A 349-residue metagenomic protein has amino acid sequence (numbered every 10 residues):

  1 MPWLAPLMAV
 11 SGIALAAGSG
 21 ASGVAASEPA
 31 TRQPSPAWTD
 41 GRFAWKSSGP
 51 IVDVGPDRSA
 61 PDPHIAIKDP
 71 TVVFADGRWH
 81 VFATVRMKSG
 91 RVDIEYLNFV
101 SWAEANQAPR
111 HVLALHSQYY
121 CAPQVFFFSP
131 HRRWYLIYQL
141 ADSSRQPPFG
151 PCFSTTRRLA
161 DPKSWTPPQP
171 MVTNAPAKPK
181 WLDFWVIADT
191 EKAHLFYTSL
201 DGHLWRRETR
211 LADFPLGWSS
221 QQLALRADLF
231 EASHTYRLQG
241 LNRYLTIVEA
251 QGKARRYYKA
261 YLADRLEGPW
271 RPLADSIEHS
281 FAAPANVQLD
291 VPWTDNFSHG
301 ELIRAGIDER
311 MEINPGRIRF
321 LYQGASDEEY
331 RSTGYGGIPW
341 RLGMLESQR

Functional and structural regions predicted by a protein language model:
P2-A17: Bacterial N-terminal signal peptides
G23-A232, R237-W293, G306-R349: Beta-rich carbohydrate-recognition and catalytic domains
N296: Conserved glycosyltransferase catalytic-site signature
H299: Active-site pocket scaffolds in enzymes
